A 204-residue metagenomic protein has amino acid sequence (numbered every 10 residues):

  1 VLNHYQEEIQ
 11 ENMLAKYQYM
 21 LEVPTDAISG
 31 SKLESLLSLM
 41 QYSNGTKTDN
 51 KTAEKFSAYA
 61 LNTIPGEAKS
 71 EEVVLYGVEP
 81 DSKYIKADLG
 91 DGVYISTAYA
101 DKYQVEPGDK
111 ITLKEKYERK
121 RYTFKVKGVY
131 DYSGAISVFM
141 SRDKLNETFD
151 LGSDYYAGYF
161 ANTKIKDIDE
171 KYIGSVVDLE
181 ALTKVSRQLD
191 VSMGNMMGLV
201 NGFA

Functional and structural regions predicted by a protein language model:
L2, Q6-I9, Y172-A204: Peri-transmembrane interface segments
L2-Y42, A157-A161: Membrane-interface junction motifs in transport/secretion proteins
E11-K16, S31, S35-K110, K114-E115 (+1 more regions): Short beta-strand boundary microenvironments
N12-A15, E79-S82, V129-T163: Small-residue transmembrane helix packing/gating motifs
Q18-M20, T52-A58, D178-V185: A generic structural motif
V23-A27, A100, Y117, V129-S133 (+2 more regions): Structural beta->alpha junctions
G30-S31, I64-P65, K83-A87, K102-D109 (+8 more regions): Extended hydrophobic-aromatic, low-complexity segments
L33, L39-Y42, N50-T52, F149-D150 (+2 more regions): A broad structural signal for short, well-ordered beta-strand segments within beta-sheet-rich domains
